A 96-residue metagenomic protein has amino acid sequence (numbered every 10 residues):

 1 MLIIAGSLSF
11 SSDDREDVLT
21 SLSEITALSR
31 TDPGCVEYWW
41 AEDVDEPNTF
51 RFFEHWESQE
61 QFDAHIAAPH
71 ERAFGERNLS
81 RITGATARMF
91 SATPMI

Functional and structural regions predicted by a protein language model:
M1-L2, D17, P33-C35: Short, flexible segments with low predicted structural confidence
L2, A41-E46, F74-I96: Glycine-rich beta-strand-turn "strand-cap" elements at beta-sheet edges
L2-S9, W39-I66: Short, well-ordered beta-strand segments in beta-rich or mixed alpha/beta enzyme and ligand-binding folds
S7, P69, P94-I96: Short flexible/disordered coil segments
F10-D17: Short, surface-exposed ligand-recognition loops at beta-strand->loop->(often short) alpha-helix junctions that present
V18-L22: Short amphipathic alpha-helix in the N-lobe of protein kinase catalytic domains
E24-V36, H55-R88: An amphipathic, aromatic/His-enriched active-site/gating alpha helix that lines ligand/cofactor pockets
